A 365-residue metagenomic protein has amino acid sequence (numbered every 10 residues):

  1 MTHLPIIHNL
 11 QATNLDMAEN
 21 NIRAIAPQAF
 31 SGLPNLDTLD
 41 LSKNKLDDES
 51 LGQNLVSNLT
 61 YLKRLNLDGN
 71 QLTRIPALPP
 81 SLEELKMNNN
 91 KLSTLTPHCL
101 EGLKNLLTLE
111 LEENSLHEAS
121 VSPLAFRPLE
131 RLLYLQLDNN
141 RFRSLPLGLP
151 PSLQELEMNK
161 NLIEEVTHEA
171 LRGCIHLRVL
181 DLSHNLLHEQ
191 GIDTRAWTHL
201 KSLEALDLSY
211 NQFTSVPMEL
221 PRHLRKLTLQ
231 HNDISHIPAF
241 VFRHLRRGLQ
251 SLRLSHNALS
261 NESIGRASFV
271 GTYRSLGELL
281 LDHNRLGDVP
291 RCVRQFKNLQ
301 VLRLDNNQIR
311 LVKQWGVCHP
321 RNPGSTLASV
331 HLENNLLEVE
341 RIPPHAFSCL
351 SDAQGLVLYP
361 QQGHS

Functional and structural regions predicted by a protein language model:
M1-N21: LRR N-terminal entry segment and analogous cap-like coil->beta motifs
T2, R23, D47, T73 (+12 more regions): Leucine-rich repeat
I6-N9, P27-L33, S50-L59, I75-L82 (+11 more regions): A structural signal for leucine-rich repeat
N14, A24, N35-D40, Y61-N66 (+17 more regions): Conserved LRR concave beta-strand detector
M17-N20, L41-N44, L67-N70, N90 (+10 more regions): Consensus "Asn ladder" position of solenoid repeat domains
A77-P97, L145-H168, E219-A239, R285-V289 (+2 more regions): A short, hydrophobic/aromatic-rich structural module that often spans a beta strand with its adjoining loop
L116-H117, V121, L186-I192, K201-S202 (+6 more regions): Leucine-rich repeat domain C-terminal region
